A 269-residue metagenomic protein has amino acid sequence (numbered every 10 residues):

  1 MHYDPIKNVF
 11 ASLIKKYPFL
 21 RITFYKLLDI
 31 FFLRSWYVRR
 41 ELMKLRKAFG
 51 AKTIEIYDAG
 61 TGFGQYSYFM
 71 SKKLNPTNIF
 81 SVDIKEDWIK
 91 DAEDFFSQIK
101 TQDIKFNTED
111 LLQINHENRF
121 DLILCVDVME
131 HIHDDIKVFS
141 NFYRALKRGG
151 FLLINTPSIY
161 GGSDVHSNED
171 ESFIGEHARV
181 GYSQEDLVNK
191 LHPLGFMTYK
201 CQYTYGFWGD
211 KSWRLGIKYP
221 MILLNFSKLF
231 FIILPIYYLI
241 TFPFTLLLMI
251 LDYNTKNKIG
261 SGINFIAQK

Functional and structural regions predicted by a protein language model:
H2-Y37, Q65, I84-W88, F95 (+2 more regions): S-adenosyl-L-methionine-dependent methyltransferase catalytic module, highlighting the catalytic core
R39-R46, I54-V165, F265-A267: Conserved SAM-binding loop
G50, K73, N257-I259: Short, flexible hinge/linker loops that cap or flank conserved catalytic cores
